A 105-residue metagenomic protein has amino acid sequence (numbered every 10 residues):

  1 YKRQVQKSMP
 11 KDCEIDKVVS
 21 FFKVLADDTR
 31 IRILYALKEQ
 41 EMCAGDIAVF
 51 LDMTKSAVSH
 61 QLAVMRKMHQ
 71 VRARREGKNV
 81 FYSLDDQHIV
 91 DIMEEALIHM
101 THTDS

Functional and structural regions predicted by a protein language model:
Y1-Q4: Conserved small/polar residues in nucleotide/adenosyl-binding loops
P10-S56, V80-Q87: N-terminal helix-turn-helix DNA-binding core of bacterial DNA-binding proteins
K17-V18, S83-S105: Conserved segment of winged-helix/HTH DNA-binding domains
E41, L51-T54, A63, T101-S105: Contiguous, function-dense segments enriched for cysteine-driven chemistry and partner/ligand-binding capacity
V49, H60, R66-K67: Alpha-helical residues within the helix-turn-helix
S56-L62, R75: Recognition helix of helix-turn-helix DNA-binding domains
R66-E76: Beta-hairpin "wing" of winged helix-turn-helix
